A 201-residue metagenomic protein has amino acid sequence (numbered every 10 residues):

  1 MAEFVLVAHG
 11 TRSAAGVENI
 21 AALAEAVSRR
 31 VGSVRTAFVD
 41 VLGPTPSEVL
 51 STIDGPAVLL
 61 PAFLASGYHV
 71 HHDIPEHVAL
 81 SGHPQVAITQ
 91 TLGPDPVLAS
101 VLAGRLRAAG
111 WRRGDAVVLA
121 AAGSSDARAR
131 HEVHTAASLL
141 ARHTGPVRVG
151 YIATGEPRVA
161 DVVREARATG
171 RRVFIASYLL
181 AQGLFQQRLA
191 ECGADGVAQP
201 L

Functional and structural regions predicted by a protein language model:
M1-L201: Active-site-proximal alpha-helix that buttresses catalytic centers in soluble enzyme cores
